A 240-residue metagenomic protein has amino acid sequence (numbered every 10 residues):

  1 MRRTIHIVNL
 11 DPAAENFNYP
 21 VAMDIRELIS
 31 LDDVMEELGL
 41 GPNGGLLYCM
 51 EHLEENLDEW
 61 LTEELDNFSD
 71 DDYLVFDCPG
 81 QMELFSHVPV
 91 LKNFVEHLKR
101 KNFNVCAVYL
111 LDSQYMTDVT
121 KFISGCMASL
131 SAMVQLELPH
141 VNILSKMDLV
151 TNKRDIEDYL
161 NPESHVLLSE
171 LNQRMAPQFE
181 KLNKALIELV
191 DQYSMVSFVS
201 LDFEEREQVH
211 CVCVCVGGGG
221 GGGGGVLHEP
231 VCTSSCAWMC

Functional and structural regions predicted by a protein language model:
M1-C106: Nucleotide-state-sensitive switch-loop elements of NTP-binding domains
R2-I5, L61, L65-F68, N102 (+5 more regions): Eukaryotic basic, amphipathic alpha-helical target segments in cytosolic regions
E83-M195: Conserved catalytic-core segment of NTP-binding enzymes
V150, E204-V216: Conserved GTPase G-domain signal focused on the G5
D155-D158, V212-G218: Short, surface-exposed amphipathic charged segments that create phosphate/polyanion-binding patches used for binding
V196-R206: Phosphate-binding beta-loop-alpha motif at adenosine-nucleotide cofactor sites
V214-G222, E229-M239: Intrinsically disordered, low-complexity terminal segments enriched in Ser/Thr
